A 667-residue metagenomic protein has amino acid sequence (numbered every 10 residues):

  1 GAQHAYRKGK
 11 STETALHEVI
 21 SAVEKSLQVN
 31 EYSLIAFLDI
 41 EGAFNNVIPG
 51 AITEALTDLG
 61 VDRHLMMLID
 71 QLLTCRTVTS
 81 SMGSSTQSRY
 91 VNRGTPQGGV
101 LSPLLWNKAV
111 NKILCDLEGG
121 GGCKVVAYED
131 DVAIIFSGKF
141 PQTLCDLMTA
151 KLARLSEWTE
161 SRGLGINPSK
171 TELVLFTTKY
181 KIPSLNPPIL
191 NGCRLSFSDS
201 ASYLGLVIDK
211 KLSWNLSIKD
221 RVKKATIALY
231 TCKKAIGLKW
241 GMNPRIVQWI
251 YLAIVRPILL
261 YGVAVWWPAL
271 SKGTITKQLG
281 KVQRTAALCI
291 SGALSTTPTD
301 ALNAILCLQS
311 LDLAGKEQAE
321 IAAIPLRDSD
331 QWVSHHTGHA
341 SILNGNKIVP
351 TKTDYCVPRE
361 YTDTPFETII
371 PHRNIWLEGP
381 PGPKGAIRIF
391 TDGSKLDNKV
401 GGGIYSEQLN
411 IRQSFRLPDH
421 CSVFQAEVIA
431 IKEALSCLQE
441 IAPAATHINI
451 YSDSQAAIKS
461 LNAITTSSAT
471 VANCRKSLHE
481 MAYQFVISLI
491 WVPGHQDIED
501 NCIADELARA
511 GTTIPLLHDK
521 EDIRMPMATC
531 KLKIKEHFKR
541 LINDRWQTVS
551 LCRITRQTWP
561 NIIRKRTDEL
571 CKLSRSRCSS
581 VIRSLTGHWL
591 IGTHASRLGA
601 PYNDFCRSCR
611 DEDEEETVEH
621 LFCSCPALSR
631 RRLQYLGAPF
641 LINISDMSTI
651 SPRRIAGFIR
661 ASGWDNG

Functional and structural regions predicted by a protein language model:
G1, P103-F136: Active-site palm subdomain of RNA-directed nucleic acid polymerases
G1-V100, L104, K108, F136-S137: Conserved pre-catalytic core of RNA-dependent polymerases
L16-Q28, C145-R162, A228, I429-S436: Inter-domain linker/hinge segments that demarcate the starts of reverse transcriptase and RNase H-type modules
H17-L34, C115-G119, R373-G385, C606-D613: A short acidic-Thr-Gly-centered motif at the start of a beta-strand
V29, T74-C75, Y128, F197 (+1 more regions): Short, flexible loop/turn motifs enriched in small residues
A43-G60, G94, V132-E157, T178 (+3 more regions): Catalytic palm subdomain of template-directed nucleic-acid polymerases, centered on the conserved carboxylate motif
G83-S84, A150-A153, L164-D199: Short, conserved micro-motifs composed of acidic
T178-C193, L212, S217, I236-L252 (+5 more regions): RNase H-like, metal-dependent ribonuclease domains
